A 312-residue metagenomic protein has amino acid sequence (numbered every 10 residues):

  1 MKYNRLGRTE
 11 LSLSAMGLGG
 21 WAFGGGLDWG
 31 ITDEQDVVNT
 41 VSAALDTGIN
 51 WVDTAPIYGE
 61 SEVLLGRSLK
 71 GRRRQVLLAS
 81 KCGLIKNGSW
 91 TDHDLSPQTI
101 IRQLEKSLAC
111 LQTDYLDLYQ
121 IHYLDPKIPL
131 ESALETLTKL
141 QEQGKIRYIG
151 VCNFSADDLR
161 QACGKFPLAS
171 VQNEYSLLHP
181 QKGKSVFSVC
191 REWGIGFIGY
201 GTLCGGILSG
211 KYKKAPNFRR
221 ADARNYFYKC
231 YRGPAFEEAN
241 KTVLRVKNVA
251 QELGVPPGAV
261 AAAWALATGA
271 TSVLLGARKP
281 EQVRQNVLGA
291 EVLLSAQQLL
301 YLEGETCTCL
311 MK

Functional and structural regions predicted by a protein language model:
M1-V76: N-terminal binding-site loop/beta-alpha segment at the start of enzyme catalytic domains that lines or forms
L6, L18, V37, V52 (+12 more regions): Conserved, mostly hydrophobic/aromatic
W21, A55-I57, K81-I85, I121-L124 (+4 more regions): Active-site beta-loop-alpha junctions enriched in small/polar residues
A22, L27-D28, R191-N248, T271: Glycine-rich, positively charged active-site loop/lid region within alpha/beta enzyme cores that binds and organizes
A22-E34, K86-I101: Active-site mouth loops of central-metabolism enzymes
S42, G88-L178, S185: Glycine/proline-rich, positively charged, aromatic-decorated active-site loop/lid region on the catalytic face
R74, K145, C163-S170, R191-I198 (+1 more regions): Glycine-enriched alpha-helix->loop->beta-strand junction motifs that scaffold or abut catalytic
R232-V292, M311: Conserved short secondary-structure transition element at the edge of the structured enzyme core that lines
